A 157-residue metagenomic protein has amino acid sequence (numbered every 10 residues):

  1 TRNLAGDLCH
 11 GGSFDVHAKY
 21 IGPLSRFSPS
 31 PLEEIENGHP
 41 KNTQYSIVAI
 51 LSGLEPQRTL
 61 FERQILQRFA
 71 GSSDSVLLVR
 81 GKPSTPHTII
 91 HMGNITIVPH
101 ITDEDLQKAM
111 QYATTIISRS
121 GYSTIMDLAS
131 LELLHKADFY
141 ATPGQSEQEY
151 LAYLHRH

Functional and structural regions predicted by a protein language model:
T1, D15, S73, N94 (+2 more regions): Short, well-ordered alpha-helix to beta-strand connector turns
T1-Y20: Active-site-proximal region of nucleotide-activated glycan assembly enzymes, centered on histidine/acidic-rich loops
R2, P56-Q57, T124-M126: Short glycine-rich, flexible loops that bind phosphorylated cofactors or substrates
A5-L8, T85-T88, T124-I125, Q145-A152: Short, glycine/polar-rich helix-capping loops at beta-to-alpha or helix-loop-helix junctions that flank or form
C9-H10, G22-T115: Donor-nucleotide binding loops and adjacent catalytic segments primarily of GT-B fold Leloir glycosyltransferases
A18, V76, H135-D138: Hydrophobic beta-strand scaffold residues
D105-Y150: A donor-sugar binding/catalytic signature common to diverse glycosyltransferases and related nucleotide-sugar
